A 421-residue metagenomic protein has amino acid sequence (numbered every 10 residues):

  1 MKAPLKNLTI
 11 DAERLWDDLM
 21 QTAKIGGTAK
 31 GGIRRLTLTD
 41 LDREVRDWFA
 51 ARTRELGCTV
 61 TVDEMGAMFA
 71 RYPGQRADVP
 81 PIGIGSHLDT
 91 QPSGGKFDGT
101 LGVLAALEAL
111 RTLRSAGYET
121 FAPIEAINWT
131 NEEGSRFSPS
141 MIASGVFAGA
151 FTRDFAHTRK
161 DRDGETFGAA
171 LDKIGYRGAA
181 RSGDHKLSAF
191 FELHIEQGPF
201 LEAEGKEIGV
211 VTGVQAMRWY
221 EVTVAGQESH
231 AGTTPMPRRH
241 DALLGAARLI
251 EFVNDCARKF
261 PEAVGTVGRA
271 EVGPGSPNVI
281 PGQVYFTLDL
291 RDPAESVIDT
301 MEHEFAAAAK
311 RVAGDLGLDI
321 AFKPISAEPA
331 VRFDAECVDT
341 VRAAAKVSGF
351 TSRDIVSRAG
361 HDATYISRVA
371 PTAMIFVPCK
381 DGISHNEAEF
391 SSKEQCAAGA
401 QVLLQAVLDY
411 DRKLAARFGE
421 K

Functional and structural regions predicted by a protein language model:
K2-T39, E328, I383-H385: N-terminal capping segment at the start of a domain
L15-D18, A23-T28, I82-S86, S352-Q401 (+1 more regions): Zn-dependent metallopeptidase/amidohydrolase metal-coordination segment
T22, I84, S93-E133, R218-V224 (+4 more regions): Alpha-helical metal-binding/catalytic segments enriched in His/Glu/Asp
G27-P73: A non-catalytic alpha/beta surface segment that caps or lines the substrate-entry region of metallo-dependent hydrolase
R35-L38, T266-G275, T287-D289, P293-A294 (+2 more regions): A short beta-alpha structural unit
A50, R54, T59, M68-G168 (+3 more regions): Active-site metal-coordination/substrate-binding segment of hydrolases, especially metallo-dependent peptidases
E132, R136-S296: Midchain, well-structured core segments that form catalytic/ion-binding scaffolds
V214, H230, T234-K259, E302 (+2 more regions): His/Asp/Glu-rich mid-to-C-terminal helical/loop segments that flank catalytic regions of hydrolases
